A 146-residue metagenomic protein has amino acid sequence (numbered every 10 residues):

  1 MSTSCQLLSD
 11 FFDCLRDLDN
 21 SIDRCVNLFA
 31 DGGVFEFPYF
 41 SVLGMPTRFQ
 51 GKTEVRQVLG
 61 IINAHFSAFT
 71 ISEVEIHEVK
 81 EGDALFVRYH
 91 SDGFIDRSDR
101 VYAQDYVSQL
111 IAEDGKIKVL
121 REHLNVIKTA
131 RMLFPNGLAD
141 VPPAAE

Functional and structural regions predicted by a protein language model:
M1, G44-R48, D99: Alpha-helix initiation/capping motif
S2-V34: Short acidic-aromatic low-complexity motifs
N20, E54, N125: Residue-level recognition of oxygen-bearing side chains
R24-V26, G33, G51, V55 (+3 more regions): Hydrophobic pocket/interface hotspot
A30-E81: A solvent-exposed, acidic/Ser-Thr-rich amphipathic alpha-helical stretch
H65-E146: A beta-strand edge to alpha-helix "cap/lid" segment located at domain peripheries
